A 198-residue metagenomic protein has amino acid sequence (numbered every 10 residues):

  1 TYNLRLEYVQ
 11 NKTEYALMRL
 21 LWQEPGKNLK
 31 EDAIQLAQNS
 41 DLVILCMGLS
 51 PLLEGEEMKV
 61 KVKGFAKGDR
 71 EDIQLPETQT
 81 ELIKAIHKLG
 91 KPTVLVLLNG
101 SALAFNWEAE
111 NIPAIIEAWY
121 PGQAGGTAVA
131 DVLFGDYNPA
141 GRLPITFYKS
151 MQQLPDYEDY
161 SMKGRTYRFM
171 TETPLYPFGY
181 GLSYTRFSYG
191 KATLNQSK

Functional and structural regions predicted by a protein language model:
T1-K198: C-terminal non-catalytic regions of proteins with extracellular/luminal or membrane-system context
